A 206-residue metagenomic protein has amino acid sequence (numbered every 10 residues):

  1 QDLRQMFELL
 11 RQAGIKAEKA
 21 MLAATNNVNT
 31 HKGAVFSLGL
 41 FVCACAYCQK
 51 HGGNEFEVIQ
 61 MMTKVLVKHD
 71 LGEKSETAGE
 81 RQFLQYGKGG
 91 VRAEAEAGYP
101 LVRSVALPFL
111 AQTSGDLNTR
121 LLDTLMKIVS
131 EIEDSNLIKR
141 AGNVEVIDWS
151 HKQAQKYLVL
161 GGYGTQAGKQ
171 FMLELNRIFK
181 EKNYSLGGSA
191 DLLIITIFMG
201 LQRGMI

Functional and structural regions predicted by a protein language model:
Q1-C45: Long, hydrophobic/aromatic-enriched structural stretches that serve as scaffold segments
Q1-L3, F7-E8, C45-R177, E181-N183 (+1 more regions): Phosphate-rich cofactor/ligand-interacting catalytic cores and adjacent structured alpha/beta frameworks
H31, D134-S135, D191: Acidic side chains
S37-V42, L192-Q202: Short hydrophobic alpha-helical segments that form membrane-spanning helices or hydrophobic packing faces of helical
G39, H51, N143, A190-L193: Residue-level signal for alpha-helical context at structural boundaries
